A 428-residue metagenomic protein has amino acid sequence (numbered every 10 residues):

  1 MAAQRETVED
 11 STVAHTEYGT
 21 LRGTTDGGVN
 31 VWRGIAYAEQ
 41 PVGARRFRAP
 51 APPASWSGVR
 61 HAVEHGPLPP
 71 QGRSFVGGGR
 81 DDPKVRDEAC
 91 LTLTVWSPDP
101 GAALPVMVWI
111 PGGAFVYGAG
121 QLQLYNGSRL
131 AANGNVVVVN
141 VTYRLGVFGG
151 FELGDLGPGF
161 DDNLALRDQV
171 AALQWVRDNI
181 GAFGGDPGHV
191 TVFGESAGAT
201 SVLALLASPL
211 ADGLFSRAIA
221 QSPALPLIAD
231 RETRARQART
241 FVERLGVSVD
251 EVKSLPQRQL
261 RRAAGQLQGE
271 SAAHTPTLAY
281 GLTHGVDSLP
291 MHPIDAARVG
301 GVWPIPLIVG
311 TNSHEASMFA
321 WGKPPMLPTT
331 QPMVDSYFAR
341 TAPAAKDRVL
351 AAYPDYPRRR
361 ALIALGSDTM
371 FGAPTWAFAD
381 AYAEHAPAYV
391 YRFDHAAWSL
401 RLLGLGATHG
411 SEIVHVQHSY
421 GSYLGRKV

Functional and structural regions predicted by a protein language model:
M1-N163, R426-V428: Non-catalytic accessory segments of hydrolases
P67-P70, A373-V428: Mobile gating loops/cap/lid regions near enzyme active sites that modulate substrate access
C90, G159-G181: Alpha/beta-hydrolase active-site loop
P105, V176, F183-E195: Alpha/beta-hydrolase fold nucleophile elbow
G112, L164-D168, S196-A199: Active-site loop->helix "elbow" adjoining a glycine-rich segment at hydrolase catalytic centers
D178, D212, R217, Q221-S336 (+1 more regions): Substrate-access "cap/lid" subdomains that shape and gate the entrance to catalytic or ligand-binding pockets
G194-A197, P209, S222: Catalytic nucleophile serine of serine hydrolases, specifically the conserved "nucleophile elbow" pentapeptide
A199-A211: Short glycine-enriched nucleophile-adjacent loop and the immediately C-terminal alpha-helix near the catalytic center
